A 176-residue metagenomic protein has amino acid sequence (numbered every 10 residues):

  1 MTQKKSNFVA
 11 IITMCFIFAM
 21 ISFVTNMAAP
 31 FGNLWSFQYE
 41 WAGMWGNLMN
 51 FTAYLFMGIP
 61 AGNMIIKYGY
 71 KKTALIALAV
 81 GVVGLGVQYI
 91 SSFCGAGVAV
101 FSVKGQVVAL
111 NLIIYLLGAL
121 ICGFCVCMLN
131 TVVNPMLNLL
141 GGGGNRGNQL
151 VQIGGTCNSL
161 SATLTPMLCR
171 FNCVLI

Functional and structural regions predicted by a protein language model:
M1-I21, S102-Q106, N111: Cytosolic juxtamembrane N-terminal segment immediately preceding the first transmembrane helix of multi-pass
V9-Y39, L129-N134, T165: Extracytoplasmic
S22, A79-V108: C-terminal ends and interior cores of transmembrane alpha-helices in multi-pass membrane transporters/permeases
S22, N26, V107, N111 (+3 more regions): Small-residue-rich segments within alpha-helical transmembrane domains of MFS-like 12-TM solute carriers
W45-I66: Central cavity-lining transmembrane alpha-helices of secondary-active solute carriers, predominantly the Major
R146-R170: Glycine-rich segments within core transmembrane alpha-helices of 12-TM secondary carriers
